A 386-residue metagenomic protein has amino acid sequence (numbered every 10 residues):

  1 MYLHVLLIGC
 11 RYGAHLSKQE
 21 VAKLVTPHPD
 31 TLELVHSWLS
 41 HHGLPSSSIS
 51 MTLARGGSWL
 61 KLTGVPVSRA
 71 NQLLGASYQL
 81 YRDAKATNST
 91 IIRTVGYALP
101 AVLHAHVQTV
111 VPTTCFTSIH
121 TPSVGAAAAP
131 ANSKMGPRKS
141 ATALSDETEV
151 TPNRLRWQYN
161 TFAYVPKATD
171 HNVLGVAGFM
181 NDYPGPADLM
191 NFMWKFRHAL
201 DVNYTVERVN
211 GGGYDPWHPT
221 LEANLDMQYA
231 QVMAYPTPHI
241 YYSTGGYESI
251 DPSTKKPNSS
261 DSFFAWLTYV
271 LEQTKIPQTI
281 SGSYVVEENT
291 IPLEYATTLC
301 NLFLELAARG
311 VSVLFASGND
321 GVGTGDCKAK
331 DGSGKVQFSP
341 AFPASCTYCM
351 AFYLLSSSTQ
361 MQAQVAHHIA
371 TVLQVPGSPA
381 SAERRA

Functional and structural regions predicted by a protein language model:
M1-T52, K61, V67-S356, Q364 (+1 more regions): Substrate-binding/charge-relay-adjacent region of secreted/lumenal peptidase catalytic domains
G56-S58: Ser/Thr- and Asn-enriched, surface-exposed coil loops between beta-strands
A351-A386: Polar, glycine-rich mid-to-C-terminal structural blocks that act as macromolecule-binding/assembly scaffolds
